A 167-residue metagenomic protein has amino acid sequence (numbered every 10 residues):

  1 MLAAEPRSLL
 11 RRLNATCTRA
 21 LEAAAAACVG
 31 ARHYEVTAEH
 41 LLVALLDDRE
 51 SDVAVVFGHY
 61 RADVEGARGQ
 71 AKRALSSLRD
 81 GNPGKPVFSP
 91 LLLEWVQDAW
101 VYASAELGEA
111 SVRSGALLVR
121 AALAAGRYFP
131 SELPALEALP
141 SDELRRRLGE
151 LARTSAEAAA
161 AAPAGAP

Functional and structural regions predicted by a protein language model:
M1-P167: Histone-fold recognition with a strong bias for associated Lys/Arg-rich disordered tails
